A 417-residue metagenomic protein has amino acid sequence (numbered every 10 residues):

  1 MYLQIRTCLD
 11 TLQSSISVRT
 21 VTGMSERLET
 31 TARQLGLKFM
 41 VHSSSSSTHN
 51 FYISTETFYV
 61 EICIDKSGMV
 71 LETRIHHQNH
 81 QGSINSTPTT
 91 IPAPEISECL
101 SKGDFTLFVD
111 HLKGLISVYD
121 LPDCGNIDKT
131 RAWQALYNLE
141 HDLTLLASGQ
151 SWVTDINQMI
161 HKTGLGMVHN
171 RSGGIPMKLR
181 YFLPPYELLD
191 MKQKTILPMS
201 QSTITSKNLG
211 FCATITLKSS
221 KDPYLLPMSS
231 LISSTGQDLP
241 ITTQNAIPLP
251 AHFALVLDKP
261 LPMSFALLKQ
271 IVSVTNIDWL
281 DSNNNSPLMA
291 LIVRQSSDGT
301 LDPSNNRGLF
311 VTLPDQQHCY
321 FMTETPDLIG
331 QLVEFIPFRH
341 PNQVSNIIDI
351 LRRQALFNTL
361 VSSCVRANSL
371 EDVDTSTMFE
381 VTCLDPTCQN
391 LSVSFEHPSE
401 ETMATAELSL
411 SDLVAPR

Functional and structural regions predicted by a protein language model:
M1-R417: Eukaryotic interaction-scaffold segments
